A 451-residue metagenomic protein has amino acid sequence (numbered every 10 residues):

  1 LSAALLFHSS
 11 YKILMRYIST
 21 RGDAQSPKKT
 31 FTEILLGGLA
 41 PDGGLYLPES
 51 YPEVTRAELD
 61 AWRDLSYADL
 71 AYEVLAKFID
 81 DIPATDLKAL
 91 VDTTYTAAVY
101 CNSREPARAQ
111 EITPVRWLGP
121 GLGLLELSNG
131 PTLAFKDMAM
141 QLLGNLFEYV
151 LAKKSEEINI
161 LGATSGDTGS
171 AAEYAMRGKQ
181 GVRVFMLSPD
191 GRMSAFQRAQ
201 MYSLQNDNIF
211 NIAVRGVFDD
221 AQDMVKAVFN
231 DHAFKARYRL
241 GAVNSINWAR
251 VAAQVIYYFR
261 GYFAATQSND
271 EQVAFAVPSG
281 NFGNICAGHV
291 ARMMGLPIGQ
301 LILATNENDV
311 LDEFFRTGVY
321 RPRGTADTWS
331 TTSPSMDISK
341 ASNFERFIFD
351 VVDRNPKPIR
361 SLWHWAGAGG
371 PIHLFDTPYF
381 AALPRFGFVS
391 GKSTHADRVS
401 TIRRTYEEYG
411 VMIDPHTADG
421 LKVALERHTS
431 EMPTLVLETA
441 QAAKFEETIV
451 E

Functional and structural regions predicted by a protein language model:
A4-L14: Short, Lys/Arg-enriched N-terminal segments with co-localized hydrophobic residues within the first ~10-30 amino acids
L14-E451: PLP-dependent amino-acid enzyme catalytic core
